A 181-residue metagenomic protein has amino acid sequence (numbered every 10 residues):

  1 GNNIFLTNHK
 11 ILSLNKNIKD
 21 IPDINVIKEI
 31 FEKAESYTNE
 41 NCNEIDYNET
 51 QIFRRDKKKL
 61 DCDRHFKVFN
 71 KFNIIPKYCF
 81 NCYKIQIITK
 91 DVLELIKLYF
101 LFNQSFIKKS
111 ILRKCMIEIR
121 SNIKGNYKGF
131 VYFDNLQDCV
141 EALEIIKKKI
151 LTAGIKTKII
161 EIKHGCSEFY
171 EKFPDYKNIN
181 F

Functional and structural regions predicted by a protein language model:
G1-F181: Structured alpha/beta or helical-core interaction and ligand-binding surfaces enriched in interleaved
